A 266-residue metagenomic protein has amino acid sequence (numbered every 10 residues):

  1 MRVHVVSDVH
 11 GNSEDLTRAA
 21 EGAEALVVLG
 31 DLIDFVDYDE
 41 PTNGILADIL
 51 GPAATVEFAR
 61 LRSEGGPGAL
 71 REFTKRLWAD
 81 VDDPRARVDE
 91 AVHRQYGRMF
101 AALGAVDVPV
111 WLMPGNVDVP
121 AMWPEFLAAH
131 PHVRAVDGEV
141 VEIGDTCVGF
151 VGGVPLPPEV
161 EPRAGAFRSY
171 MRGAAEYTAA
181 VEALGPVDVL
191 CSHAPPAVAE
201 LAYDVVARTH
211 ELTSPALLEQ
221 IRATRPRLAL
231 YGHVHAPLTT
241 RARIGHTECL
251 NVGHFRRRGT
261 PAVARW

Functional and structural regions predicted by a protein language model:
V3-V9, A86-V92, G165-M171, V205-T209: Short, flexible loop segments at the rims of nucleotide/cofactor-binding pockets, characterized by
V5-S7, L26-D31, P109-N116, A135-D137 (+4 more regions): Active-site neighborhood of phospho(di)ester-bond hydrolases with catalytic His/Asp-centered motifs
V6, G11-I143, V252: Core catalytic region of metal-dependent phosphoesterases/phosphodiesterases, especially metallo-beta-lactamase-like
H10-D15, I33-V36, L112-P124, L156-V160 (+3 more regions): Active-site environment of divalent metal-dependent phosphoester hydrolases
D15-T17, F100, T178-V181, L218: Short hydrophobic/charged patches on amphipathic alpha-helices used for structural packing and interfaces
M122-P131, V205-P215, A242-F255: Short, electropositive alpha-helical surface patch
V140-D145, G165, L218-A223, P237-W266: Binuclear metal-dependent phosphoesterase catalytic core
G144-V189, A207-A216: Binuclear metal-dependent hydrolase catalytic cores centered on His/Asp/Glu-rich metal-binding motifs
